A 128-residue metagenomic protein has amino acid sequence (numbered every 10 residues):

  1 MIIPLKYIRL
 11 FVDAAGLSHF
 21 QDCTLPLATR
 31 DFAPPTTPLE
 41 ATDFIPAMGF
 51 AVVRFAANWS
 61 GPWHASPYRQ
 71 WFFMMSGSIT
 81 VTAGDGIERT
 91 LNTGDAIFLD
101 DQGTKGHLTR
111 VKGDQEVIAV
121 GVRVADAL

Functional and structural regions predicted by a protein language model:
M1-V12: Short acidic, Pro/Gly- and aromatic-enriched capping/linker segments at domain boundaries
A14-W63, V117-L128: A short glycine-rich, His/Asp/Glu-containing loop-to-beta-strand
L25, R54, G84-D101: Short acidic-glycine-tyrosine-enriched beta hairpin
P46-A51, Q70, M75-G77, K105: A generic structural signal for short beta-strands and their flanking turns/coil linkers
G61-W63, V81-T82, T90, L99 (+1 more regions): Short beta-strand His + acidic residue motifs that chelate non-heme Fe in jelly-roll/DSBH and cupin folds
A65, W71-N92: A short beta-strand-loop-beta hairpin characteristic of the jelly-roll/cupin
W71-M75, F98-D100, A119-G121: Active-site scaffold segments
